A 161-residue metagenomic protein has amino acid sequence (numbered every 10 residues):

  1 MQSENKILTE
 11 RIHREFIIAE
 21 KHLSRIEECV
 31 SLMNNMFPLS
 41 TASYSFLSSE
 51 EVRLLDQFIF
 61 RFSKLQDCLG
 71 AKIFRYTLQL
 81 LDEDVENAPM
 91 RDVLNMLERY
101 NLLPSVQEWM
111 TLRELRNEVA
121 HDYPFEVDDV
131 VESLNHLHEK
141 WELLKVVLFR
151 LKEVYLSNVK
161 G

Functional and structural regions predicted by a protein language model:
Q2-G161: Solvent-exposed interaction patches of small proteins and small membrane subunits
